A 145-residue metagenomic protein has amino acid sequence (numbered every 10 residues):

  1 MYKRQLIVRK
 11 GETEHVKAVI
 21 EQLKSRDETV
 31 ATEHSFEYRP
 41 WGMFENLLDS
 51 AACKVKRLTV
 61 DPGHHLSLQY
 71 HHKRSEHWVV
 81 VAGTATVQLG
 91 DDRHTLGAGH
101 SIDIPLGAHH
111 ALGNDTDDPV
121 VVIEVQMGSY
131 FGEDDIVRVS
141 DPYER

Functional and structural regions predicted by a protein language model:
M1: Active-site loops and adjacent core secondary-structure elements that bind or stabilize anionic groups
R4-V79, T84-I102, H110, F131 (+1 more regions): Left-handed beta-helix
T32, A111-R145: Double-stranded beta-helix
